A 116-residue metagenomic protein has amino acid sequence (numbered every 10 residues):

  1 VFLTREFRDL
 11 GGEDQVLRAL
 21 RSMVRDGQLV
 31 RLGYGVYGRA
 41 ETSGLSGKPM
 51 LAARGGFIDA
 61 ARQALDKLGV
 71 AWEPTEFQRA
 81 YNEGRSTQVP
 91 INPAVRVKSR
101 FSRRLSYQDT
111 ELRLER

Functional and structural regions predicted by a protein language model:
V1-I58: Short beta-edge/loop segments at beta->alpha junctions of small alpha/beta modules that act as binding/recognition
E41-R116: Nucleic-acid-binding surface
